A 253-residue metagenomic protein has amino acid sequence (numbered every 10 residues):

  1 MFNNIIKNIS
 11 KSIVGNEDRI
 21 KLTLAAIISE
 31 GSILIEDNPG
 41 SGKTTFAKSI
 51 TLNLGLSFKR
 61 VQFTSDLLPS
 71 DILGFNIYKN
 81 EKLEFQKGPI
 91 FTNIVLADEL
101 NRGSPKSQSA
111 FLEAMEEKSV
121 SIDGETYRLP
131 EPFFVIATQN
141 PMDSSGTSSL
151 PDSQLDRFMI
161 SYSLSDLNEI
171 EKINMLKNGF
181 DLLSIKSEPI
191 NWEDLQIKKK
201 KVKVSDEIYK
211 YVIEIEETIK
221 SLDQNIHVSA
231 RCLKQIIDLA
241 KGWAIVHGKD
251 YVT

Functional and structural regions predicted by a protein language model:
M1-S41: Pre-Walker A (pre-P-loop) alpha-helix and adjacent loop at the N terminus of AAA/AAA+ ATPase modules, a conserved
K21-A25, N76-L96, L100: Conserved alpha-helical scaffold flanking the Walker A/P-loop in AAA+ ATPase domains
L24-T64: Walker A/P-loop
D37, D98-E99, A110: Walker B catalytic acidic pair
N38, I72, T138: P-loop (Walker A) phosphate-binding loop of NTP-binding proteins
S57-P69, G124-R128: Short beta-strand-centered segment that lines the nucleotide-binding/catalytic pocket of NTP-utilizing
K79-K82, E99-S107, M115-P189, D194-K201 (+1 more regions): Canonical AAA+ ATPase core
G179-T253: Basic, amphipathic alpha-helical bundle interface domains used for macromolecular binding and assembly
